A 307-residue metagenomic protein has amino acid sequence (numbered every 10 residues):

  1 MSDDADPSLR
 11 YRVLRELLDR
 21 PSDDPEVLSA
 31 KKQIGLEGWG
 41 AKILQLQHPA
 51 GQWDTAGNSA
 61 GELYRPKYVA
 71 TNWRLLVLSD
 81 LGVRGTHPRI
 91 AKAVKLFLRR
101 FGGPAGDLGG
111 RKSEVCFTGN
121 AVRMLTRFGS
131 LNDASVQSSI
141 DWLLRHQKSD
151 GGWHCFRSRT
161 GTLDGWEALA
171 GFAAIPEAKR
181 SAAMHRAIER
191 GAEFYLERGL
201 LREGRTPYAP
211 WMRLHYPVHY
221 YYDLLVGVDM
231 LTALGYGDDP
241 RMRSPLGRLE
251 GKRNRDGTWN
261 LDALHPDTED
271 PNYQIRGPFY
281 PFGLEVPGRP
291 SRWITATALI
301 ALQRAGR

Functional and structural regions predicted by a protein language model:
M1-R307: Preference for long, amphipathic alpha-helical scaffolds in soluble/luminal domains and all-alpha bundles
